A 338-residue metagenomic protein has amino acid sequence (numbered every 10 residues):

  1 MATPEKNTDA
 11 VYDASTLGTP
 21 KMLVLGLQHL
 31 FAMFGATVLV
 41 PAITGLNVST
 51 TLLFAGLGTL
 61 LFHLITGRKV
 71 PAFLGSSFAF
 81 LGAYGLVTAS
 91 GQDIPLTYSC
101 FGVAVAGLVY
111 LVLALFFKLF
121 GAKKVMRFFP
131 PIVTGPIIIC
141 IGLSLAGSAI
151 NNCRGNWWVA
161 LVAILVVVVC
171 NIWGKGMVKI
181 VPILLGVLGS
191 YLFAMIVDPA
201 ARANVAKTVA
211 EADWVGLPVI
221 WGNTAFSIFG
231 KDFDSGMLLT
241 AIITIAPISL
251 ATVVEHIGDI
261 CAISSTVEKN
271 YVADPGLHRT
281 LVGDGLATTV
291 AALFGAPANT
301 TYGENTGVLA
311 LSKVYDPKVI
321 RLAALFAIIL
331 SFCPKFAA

Functional and structural regions predicted by a protein language model:
M1-P71, A79-D93: N-terminal signal-anchor module of multipass membrane proteins
M1-V24, D198, R202-G230, S265-V272 (+1 more regions): Intrinsically disordered, low-complexity non-transmembrane regions of multi-pass membrane transporters
V11-P20, G45-H63, T244-P317: Membrane-embedded helical hairpins/re-entrant loop segments and their flanking transmembrane helices within multi-pass
I43-V48, W158, V166-L239, I243 (+1 more regions): Flexible hinge motifs at transmembrane-helix junctions and intramembrane kinks/re-entrant loops in multi-pass membrane
L46-T51, R68-F80, V125-T134, K179-L185 (+2 more regions): Short, non-helical or kinked segments that cap or interrupt transmembrane helices
T59-V70, Y110-V125, V167-G176, I260-E268 (+1 more regions): C-terminal ends of transmembrane helices
G85-G91, N171, N305-I320, F326-S331: Interfacial segments of multi-pass membrane proteins
I94-A201, I320-A338: Membrane-embedded alpha-helical modules
